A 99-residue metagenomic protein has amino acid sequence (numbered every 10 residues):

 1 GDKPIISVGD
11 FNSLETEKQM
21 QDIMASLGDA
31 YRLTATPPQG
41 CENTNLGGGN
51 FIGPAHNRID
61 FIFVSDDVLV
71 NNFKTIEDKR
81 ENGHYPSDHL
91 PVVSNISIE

Functional and structural regions predicted by a protein language model:
G1-I6, F11-E99: Metal-dependent phosphoester-hydrolase catalytic domains
